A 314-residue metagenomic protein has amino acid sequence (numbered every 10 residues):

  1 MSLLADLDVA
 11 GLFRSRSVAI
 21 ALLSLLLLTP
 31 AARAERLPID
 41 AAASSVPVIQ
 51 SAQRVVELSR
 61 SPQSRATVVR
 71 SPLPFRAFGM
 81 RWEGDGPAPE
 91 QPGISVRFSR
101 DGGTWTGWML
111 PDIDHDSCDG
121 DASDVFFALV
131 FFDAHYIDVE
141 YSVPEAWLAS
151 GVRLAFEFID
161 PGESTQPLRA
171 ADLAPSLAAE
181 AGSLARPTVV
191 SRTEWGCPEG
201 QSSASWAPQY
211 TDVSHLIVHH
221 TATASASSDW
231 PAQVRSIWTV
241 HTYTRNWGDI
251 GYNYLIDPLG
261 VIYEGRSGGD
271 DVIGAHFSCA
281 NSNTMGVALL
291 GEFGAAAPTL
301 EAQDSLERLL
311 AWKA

Functional and structural regions predicted by a protein language model:
M1-F13: N-terminal secretory signal peptides that target proteins for export/translocation
S17-T29: Bacterial N-terminal signal peptides
L27-S44: C-terminal region of N-terminal signal peptides and the immediate post-cleavage residues of exported proteins
E35, P47, Q53, E57-R76 (+1 more regions): Beta-sandwich interaction modules
P72, P89-Q91, R97, S227-D249 (+1 more regions): Long, well-ordered alpha-helical scaffolding segments within enzyme catalytic domains, especially pronounced
F75-G79, A134-D138, V143-V190: Exposed low-complexity, polar/acidic, P/S/T/G-rich flexible segments that act as propeptides, protease-susceptible
G84-P87, P92-G93, W195-D270: Short, conserved "active-site rim" segments that organize catalytic pockets and cofactor/ligand binding
G162-S227, C279-A296, A314: Cell-envelope and extracellular/periplasmic
